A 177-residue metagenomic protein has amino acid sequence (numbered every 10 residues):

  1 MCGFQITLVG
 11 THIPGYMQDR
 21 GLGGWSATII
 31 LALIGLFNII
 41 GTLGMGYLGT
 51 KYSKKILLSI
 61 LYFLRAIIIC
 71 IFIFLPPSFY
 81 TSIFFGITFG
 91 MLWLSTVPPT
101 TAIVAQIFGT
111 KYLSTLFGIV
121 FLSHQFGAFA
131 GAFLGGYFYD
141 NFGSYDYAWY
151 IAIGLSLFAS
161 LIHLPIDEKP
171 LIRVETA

Functional and structural regions predicted by a protein language model:
M1-M45, G131: Extracytoplasmic gate region of multi-pass secondary transporters
G24-W25, T110-V120: Loop-to-transmembrane helix entry/capping segments in MFS-fold secondary transporters and related SLC/MFSD carriers
T42-S53, Y139-D140: Helix-to-loop junctions at the C-terminal end of transmembrane segments in multipass secondary transporters
I56-I71: Structural signature of the two symmetry-related core transmembrane helices
T81-S95: Hydrophobic core of transmembrane alpha-helices in multi-pass small-molecule transporters, especially MFS/SLC-type
S95-F108: Intracellular juxtamembrane helix-capping segments at the cytosolic ends of symmetry-related transmembrane helices
Y137-L155: A membrane-interface helix-boundary motif in multi-pass transporters
I153-A177: Multi-pass alpha-helical transporter architecture, strongest for 12-TM Major Facilitator/SLC carriers used
